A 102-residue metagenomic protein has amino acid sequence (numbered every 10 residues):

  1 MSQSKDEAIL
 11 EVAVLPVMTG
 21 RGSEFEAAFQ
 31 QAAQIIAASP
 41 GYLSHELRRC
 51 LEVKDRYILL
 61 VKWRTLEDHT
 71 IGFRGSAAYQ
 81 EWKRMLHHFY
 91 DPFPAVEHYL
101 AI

Functional and structural regions predicted by a protein language model:
S2, R48-C50, M85: Residues embedded in well-ordered secondary-structure elements
S2-A8: Extreme N-terminus of proteins, especially the signal/transit-peptide cleavage junction and the first residues
S4, Q34-L43, K62-V96: An amphipathic, aromatic/His-enriched active-site/gating alpha helix that lines ligand/cofactor pockets
A8, A27-A28: An amphipathic alpha-helix/helix-turn recognition signal
I9-P16, E46-R74, L100: Short, well-ordered beta-strand segments in beta-rich or mixed alpha/beta enzyme and ligand-binding folds
P16-E26: Short, surface-exposed ligand-recognition loops at beta-strand->loop->(often short) alpha-helix junctions that present
E26-A27, S76: Short alpha-helix boundary/capping motifs
F29, A33: Short amphipathic alpha-helical/adjacent loop interface patches that line ligand and macromolecule-binding sites
